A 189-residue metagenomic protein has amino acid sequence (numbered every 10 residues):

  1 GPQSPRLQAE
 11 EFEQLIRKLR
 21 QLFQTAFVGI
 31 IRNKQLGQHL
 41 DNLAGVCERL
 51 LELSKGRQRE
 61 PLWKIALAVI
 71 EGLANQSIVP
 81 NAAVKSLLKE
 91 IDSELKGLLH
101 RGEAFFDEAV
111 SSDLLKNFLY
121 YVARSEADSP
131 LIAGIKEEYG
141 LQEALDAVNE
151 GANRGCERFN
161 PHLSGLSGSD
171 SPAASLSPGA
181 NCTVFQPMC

Functional and structural regions predicted by a protein language model:
G1-C189: Non-catalytic helical tethers at domain boundaries
